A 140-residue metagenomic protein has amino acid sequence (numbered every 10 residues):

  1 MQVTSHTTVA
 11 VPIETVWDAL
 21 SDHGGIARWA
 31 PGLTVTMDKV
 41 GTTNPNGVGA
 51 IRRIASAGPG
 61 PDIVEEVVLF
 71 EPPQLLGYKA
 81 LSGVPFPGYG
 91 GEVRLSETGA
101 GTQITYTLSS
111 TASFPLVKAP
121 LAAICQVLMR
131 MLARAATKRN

Functional and structural regions predicted by a protein language model:
M1-G41: Hydrophobic ligand-binding cavity/cleft-lining segments
R28, A55-G101, S109-T111, R134 (+1 more regions): Hydrophobic-ligand binding "helix-grip"
M37-T43, E92-S96: Short amphipathic beta-strand and strand-loop transition segments with alternating hydrophobic
P45-A50: A short, glycine/Asx- and small/polar-enriched loop/turn that sits immediately N-terminal to a beta-strand
L108-N140: A conserved amphipathic terminal alpha-helix motif
